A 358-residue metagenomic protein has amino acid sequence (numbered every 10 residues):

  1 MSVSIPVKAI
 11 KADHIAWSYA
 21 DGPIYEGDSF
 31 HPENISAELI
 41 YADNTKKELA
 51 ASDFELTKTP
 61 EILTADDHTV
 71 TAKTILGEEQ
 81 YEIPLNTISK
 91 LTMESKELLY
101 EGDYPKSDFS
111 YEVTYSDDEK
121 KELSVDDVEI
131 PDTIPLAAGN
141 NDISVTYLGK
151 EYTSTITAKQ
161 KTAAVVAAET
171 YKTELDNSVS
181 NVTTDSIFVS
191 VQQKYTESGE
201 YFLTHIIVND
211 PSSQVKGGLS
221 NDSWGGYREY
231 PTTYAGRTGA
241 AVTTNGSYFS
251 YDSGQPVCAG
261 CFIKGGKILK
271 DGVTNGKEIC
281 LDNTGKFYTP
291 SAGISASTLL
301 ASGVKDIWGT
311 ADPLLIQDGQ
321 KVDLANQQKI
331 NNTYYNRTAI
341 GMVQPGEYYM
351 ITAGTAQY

Functional and structural regions predicted by a protein language model:
M1, V7, D21-P23, K46-G77 (+1 more regions): Serine/threonine-rich, repeat-prone extracellular segments and beta-strand-based repeat modules of secreted/surface
I5-K11, I83-S89, I156-Q160: Interdomain boundary/hinge segments at the C-termini of tandem beta-sandwich modules
D13-K47, T92-K121: Solvent-exposed, low-complexity, repeat-rich "mucin-like" stalks and linkers
A42-D43, S116-D117, I207-D210, D252 (+3 more regions): Short acidic-glycine loop/turn motifs at beta-strand connectors
K161-G272, K277-E278, K286-T289: Zymogen propeptides
A241-N245, I279-C280, G341, Y349-I351: Structural recognition of the beta-strand scaffold that forms the well-ordered cores of secreted hydrolase catalytic
V273-G319, A325-N326: A substrate-binding/cap region within the structured catalytic cores of diverse enzymes
W308, Q317-Y358: Domain-core and long-helix interface of multi-subunit machines
